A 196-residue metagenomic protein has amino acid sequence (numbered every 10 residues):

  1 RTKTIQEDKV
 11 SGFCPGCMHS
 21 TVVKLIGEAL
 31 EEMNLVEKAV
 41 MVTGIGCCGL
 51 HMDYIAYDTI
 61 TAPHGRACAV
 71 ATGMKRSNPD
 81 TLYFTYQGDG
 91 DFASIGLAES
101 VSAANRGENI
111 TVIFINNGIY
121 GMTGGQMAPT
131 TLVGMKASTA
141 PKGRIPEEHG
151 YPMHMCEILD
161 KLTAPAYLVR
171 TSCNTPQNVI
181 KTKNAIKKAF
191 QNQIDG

Functional and structural regions predicted by a protein language model:
T2-P63: Active-site diphosphate/adenylate-binding microenvironment
I5-Q6, G49-M52, S77-T81, G134-K136 (+1 more regions): A short alpha-helix capping/helix-coil boundary motif
F13-P15, T85-Q87, Y167-S172: Short catalytic-loop micro-motif centered on adjacent basic/acidic residues
C17-L25, V36, G65-A69, N78 (+4 more regions): Conserved active-site and cofactor/substrate-binding residues in soluble primary-metabolism enzymes
L30, N34, G73-K75, A104 (+2 more regions): N-terminal cationic-hydrophobic initiation segments that often serve targeting/anchoring roles
E37-A39, T81, E108-N109, I194-G196: Short coil/turn segments at beta-strand junctions that form active-site/ligand-binding loops
I45-G121, N184: Thiamine diphosphate
I95, E99-R106, I115, I119-G196: Glycine-rich ThDP/TPP pyrophosphate-binding loop and its adjacent helix/strand module within ThDP-dependent enzymes
